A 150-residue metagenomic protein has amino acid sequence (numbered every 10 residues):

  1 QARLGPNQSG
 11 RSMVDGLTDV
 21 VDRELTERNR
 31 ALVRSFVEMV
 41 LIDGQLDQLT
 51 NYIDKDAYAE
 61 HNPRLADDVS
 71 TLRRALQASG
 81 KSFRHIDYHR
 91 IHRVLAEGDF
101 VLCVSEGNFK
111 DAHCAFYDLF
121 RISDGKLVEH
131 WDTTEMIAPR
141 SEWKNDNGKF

Functional and structural regions predicted by a protein language model:
Q1-F150: C-terminal and inter-domain tail/linker signature
